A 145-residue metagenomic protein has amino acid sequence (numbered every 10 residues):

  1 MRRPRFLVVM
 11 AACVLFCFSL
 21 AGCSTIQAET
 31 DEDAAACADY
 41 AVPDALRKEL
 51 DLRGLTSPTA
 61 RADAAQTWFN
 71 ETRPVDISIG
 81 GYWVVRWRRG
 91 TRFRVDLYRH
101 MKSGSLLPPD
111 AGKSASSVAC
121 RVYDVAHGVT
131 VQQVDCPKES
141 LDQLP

Functional and structural regions predicted by a protein language model:
M1-M10: Bacterial N-terminal signal peptides that target proteins for export
A11-F16: Hydrophobic helical h-region of N-terminal Sec-dependent signal peptides in bacterial secretory/periplasmic proteins
S19-G22: C-terminal motif of bacterial Sec signal peptides marking the signal peptidase cleavage site
S24-I26: Bacterial signal peptide processing site
E29-D39: Alpha-helical transmembrane signal-anchor/signal-peptide segments
A38-R61, A65: N-terminal alpha-helical signal peptides/signal-anchor transmembrane segments
T59-G90: Compact soluble domain cores
G80-P145: Extracytosolic low-complexity repeat regions of secreted or lipid-anchored proteins
